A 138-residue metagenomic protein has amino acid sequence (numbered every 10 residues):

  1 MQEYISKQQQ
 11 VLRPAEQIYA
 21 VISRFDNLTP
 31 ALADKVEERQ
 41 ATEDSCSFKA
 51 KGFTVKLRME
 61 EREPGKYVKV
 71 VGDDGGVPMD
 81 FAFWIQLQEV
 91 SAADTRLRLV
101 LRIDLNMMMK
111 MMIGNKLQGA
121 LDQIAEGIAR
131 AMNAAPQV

Functional and structural regions predicted by a protein language model:
M1, E38, M59-E60, Q86-E89: Short secondary-structure boundary/capping segments
M1-Q40, S45: Hydrophobic ligand-binding cavity/cleft-lining segments
Q2-Q8, S45, T54, Y67 (+2 more regions): Intrinsic-disorder/low-complexity, polar/charged segments enriched in Ser/Thr/Lys/Arg/Asp/Glu/Gln
Q9, F48, L57, V70 (+2 more regions): Preference for bulky hydrophobic residues occupying beta-strand positions in well-ordered beta-sheet regions
I18-I22, L28, C46, M59 (+3 more regions): Hydrophobic pocket/interface hotspot
P30, K35-P78, A135: Glycine-rich portal/gate segments that line the openings of hydrophobic small-molecule binding cavities
G75-E126, R130: Beta-strand/loop substructures that line and gate deep hydrophobic ligand-binding cavities in soluble
A129-V138: Short, highly charged C-terminal tails/helix-capping segments
